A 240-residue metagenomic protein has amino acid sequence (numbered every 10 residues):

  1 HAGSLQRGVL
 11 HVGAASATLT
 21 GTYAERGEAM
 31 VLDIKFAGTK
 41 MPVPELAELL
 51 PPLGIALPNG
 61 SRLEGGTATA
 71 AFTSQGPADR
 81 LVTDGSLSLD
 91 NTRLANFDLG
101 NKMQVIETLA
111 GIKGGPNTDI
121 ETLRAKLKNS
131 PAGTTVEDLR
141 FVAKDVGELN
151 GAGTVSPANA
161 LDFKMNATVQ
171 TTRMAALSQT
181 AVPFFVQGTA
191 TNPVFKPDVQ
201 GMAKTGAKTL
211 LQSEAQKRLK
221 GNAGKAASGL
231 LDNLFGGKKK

Functional and structural regions predicted by a protein language model:
H1-K204, K208: Small-residue helix/turn framework positions
V199-K240: Gram-negative outer-membrane assembly/targeting C-terminal domains
